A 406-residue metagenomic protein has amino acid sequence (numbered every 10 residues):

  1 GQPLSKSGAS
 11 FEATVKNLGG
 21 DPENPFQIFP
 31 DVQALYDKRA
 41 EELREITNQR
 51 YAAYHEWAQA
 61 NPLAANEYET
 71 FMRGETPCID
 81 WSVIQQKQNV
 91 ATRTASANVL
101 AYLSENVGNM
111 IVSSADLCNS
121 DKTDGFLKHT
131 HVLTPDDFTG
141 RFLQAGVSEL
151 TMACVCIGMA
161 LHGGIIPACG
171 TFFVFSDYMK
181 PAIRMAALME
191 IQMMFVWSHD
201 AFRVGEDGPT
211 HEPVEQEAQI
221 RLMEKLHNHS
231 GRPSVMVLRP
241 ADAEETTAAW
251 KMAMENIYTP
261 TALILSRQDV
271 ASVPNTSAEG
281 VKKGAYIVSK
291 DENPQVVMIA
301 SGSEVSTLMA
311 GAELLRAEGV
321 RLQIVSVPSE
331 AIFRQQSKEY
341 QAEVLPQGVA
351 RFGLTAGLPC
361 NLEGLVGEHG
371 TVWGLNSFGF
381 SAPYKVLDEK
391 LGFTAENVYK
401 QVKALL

Functional and structural regions predicted by a protein language model:
G1-Q27, R203-L222, L226-R232, M236-V237 (+2 more regions): Thiamine diphosphate
D21, D31, Q49-A52, L63 (+4 more regions): Alpha-helical structural elements
Q33-A34, K38-I264, D269-A271, E343-V344 (+2 more regions): Thiamine diphosphate
